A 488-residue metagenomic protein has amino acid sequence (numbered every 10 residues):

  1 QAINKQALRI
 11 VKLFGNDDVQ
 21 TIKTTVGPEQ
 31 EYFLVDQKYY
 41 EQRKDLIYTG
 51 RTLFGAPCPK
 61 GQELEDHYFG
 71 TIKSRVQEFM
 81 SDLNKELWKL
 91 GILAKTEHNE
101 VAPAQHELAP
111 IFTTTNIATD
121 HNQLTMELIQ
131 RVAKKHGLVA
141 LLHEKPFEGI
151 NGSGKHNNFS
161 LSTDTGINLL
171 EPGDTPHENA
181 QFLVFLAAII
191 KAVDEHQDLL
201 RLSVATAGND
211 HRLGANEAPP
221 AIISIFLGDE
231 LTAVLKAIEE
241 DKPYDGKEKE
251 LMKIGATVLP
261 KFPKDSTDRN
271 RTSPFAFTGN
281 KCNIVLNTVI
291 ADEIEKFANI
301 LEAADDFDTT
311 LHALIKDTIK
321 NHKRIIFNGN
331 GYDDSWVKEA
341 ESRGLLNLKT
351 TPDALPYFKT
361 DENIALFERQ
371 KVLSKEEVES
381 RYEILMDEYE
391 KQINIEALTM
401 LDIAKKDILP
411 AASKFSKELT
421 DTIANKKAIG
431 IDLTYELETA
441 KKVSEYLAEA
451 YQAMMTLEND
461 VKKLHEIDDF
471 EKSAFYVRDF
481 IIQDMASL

Functional and structural regions predicted by a protein language model:
Q1-L142, N151-G154, L161-Y382: Glycine-rich, acidic/polar active-site loops that bind/position phosphate-bearing ligands
R75, E100-V101, I117-H121, F147-K155 (+9 more regions): Secondary-structure capping and boundary motifs in well-ordered enzyme cores
N321-S487: C-terminal amphipathic alpha-helical interaction region
